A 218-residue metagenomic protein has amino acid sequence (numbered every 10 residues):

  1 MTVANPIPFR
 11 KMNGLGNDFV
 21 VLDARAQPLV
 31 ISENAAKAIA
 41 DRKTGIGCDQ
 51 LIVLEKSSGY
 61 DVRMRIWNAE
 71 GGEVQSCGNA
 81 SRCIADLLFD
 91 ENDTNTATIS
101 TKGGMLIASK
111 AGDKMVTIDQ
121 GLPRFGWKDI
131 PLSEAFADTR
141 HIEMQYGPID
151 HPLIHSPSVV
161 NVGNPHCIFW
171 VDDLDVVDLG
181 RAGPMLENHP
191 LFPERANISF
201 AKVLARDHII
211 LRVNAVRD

Functional and structural regions predicted by a protein language model:
M1-K114, H151, C167-D218: A glycine-rich beta-to-alpha transition motif near the start of alpha/beta enzyme domains, typified by
Q75, W127-D129: Generic domain-boundary/flexible-linker signal
I118: Phosphate/adenylate-binding glycine loop and adjacent helical scaffold
G121-G126: Ligand-binding beta-strand-loop-alpha-helix segment within the catalytic cores of soluble metabolic enzymes
D129-P131, D172: Short acidic, glycine/serine/threonine-rich loops at helix termini
S133-E143, G183-F192: Short, conserved active-site entrance elements at the starts or edges of catalytic domains
R140-D175: Internal active-site segments that recognize and position negatively charged phosphoryl groups and nucleotide moieties
